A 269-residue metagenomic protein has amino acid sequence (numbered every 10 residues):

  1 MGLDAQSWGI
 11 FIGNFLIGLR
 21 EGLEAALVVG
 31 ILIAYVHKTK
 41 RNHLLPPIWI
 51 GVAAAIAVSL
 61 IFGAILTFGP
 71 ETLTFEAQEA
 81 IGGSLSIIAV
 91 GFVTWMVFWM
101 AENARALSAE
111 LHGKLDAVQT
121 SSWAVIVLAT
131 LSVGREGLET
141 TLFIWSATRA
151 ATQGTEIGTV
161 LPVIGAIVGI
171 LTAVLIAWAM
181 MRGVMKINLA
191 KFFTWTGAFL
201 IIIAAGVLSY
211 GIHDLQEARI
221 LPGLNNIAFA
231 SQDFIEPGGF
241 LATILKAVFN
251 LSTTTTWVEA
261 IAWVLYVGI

Functional and structural regions predicted by a protein language model:
G2-I269: Multi-pass alpha-helical transmembrane bundle typical of ion/small-solute transporters and intramembrane aspartyl
